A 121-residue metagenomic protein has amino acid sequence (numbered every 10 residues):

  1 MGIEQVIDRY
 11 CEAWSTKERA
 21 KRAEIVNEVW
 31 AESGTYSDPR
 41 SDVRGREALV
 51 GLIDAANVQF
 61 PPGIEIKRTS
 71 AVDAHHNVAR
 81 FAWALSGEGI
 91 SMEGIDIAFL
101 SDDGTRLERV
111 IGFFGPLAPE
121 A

Functional and structural regions predicted by a protein language model:
M1-V29: Short acidic-aromatic low-complexity motifs
Y10, W30, Y36, F81-W83 (+1 more regions): Aromatic side chains
K21-H76: A solvent-exposed, acidic/Ser-Thr-rich amphipathic alpha-helical stretch
D54-A121: A beta-strand edge to alpha-helix "cap/lid" segment located at domain peripheries
